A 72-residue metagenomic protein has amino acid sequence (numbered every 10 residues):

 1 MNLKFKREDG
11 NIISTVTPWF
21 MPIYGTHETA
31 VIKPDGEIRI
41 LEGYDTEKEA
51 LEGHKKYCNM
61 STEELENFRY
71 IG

Functional and structural regions predicted by a protein language model:
M1, E66-G72: Short intrinsically disordered terminal tails
M1-I12: Negatively charged, low-complexity tracts enriched in Asp/Glu with abundant Ser/Thr
E8, P34-G36, K48: Short, ordered coil/turn segments that flank beta-strands lining enzyme active or ligand-binding pockets
I13-S14, G72: Residues marking helix boundaries in flexible regions
S14-I40, K56-Y57: Short aromatic-glycine-(Arg/Gly/Cys) micro-motifs in beta-strand/loop hairpins
Y44-E63: A short, charged, amphipathic alpha-helix used as a generic interaction element across diverse proteins
